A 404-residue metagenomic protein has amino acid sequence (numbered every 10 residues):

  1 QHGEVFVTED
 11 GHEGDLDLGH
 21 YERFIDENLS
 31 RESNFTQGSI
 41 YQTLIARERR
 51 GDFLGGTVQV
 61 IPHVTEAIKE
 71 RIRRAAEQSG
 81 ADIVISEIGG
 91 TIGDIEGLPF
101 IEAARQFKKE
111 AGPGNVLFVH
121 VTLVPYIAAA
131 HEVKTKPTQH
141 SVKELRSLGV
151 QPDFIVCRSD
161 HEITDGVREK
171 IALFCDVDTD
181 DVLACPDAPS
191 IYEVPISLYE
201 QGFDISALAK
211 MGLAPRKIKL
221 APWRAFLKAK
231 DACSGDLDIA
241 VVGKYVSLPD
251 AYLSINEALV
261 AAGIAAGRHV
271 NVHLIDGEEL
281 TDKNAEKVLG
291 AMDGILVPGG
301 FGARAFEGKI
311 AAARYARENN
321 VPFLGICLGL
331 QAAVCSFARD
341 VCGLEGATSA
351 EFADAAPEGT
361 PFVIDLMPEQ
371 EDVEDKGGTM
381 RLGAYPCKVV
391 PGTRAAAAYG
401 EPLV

Functional and structural regions predicted by a protein language model:
Q1-N271, G277-G294, F301-G302, K309-Y315 (+1 more regions): Flexible phosphate-sensing "switch/lid" loops adjacent to ATP/NTP-binding sites across phosphate-transfer
G14, Y385-K388, V404: Residues that recognize and position ribonucleotide moieties
D26, G212, A338-G343, G400: A generic structural signal for secondary-structure junctions that act as hinges or helix/strand caps at the edges
V288-P386, P391-R394: Cysteine-nucleophile active-site neighborhood
A397-V404: Acyltransferase
